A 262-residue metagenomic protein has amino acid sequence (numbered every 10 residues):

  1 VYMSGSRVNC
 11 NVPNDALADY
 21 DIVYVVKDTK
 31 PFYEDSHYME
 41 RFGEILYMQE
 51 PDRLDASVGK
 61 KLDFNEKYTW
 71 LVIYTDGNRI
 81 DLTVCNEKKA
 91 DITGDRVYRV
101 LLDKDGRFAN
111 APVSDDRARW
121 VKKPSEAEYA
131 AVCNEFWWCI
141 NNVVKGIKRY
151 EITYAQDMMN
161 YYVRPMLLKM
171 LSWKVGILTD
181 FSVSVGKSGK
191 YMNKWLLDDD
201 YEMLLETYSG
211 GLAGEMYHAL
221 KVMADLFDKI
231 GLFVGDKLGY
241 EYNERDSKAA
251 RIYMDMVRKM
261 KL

Functional and structural regions predicted by a protein language model:
S4-L17, V23-L82: Metal-dependent nucleotidyltransferase catalytic core
V8-N9, T29, E87-K89, I177: Short, solvent-exposed loop/turn segments at secondary-structure junctions
P13-A16, G94-D95, V185: Short aromatic-enriched loop/helix-cap "lid" or pocket-rim segments at secondary-structure transitions that line
V25-T29, L46-P51, R96-Y98, D105-A109 (+1 more regions): Glycine-rich loops and low-complexity Gly/Arg-rich segments that provide flexible linkers or classic glycine-based
G77-R107: A contiguous, low-structure linker/loop signature
Y98-A127: A short, charged helix-loop
W120-L262: Conserved nucleotidyltransferase catalytic core and NTase-mimicking acidic/glycine-rich helix/loop elements in nucleic
